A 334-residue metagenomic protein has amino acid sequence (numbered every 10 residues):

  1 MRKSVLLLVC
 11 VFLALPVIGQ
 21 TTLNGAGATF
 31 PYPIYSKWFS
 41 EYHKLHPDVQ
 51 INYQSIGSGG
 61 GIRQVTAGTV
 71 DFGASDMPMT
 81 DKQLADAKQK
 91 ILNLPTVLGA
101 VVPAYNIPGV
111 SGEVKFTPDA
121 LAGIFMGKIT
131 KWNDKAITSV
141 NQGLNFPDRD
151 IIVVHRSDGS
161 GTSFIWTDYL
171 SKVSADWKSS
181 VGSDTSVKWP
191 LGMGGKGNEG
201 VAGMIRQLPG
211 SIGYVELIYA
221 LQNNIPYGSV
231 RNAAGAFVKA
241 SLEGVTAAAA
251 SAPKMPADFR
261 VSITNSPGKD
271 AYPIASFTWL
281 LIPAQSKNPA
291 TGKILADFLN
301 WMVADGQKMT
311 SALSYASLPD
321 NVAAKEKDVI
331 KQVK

Functional and structural regions predicted by a protein language model:
M1-S4: Positively charged n-region of N-terminal signal peptides that target proteins for export
V11-G19: Sec/Tat signal peptide C-region and signal peptidase I cleavage site
G19-K334: Flexible loop/hinge segments at secondary-structure junctions
